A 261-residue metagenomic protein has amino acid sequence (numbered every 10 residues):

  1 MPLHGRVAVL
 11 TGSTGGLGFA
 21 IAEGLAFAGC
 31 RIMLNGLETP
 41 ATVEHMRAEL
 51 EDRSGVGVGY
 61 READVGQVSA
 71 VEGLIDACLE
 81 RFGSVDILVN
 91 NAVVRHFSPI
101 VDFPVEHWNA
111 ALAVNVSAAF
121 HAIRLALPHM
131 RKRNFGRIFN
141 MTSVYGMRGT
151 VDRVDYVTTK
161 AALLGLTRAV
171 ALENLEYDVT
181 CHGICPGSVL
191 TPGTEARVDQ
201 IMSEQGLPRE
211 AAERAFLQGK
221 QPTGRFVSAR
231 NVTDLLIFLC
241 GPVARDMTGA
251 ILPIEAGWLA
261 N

Functional and structural regions predicted by a protein language model:
P2, F120-I123, L127, T180 (+2 more regions): C-terminal substrate-recognition "lid" of short-chain dehydrogenase/reductases
V7, T14-G15: Conserved glycine-rich cofactor-binding loop
A28-H45: Conserved glycine-rich Rossmann-like NAD(P)H-binding loop of the short-chain dehydrogenase/reductase
P99-I100, H107-L112, I138, L217: Substrate-binding pocket helix/loop in short-chain dehydrogenase/reductase
I123, T159, T167: Active-site helix of classical SDR
S143: Residue(s) in the substrate-gating loop at a strand-loop-helix junction that position the organic substrate next
R148, A169-V179, R245: Active-site-adjacent segment of SDR/Rossmann-fold oxidoreductases
